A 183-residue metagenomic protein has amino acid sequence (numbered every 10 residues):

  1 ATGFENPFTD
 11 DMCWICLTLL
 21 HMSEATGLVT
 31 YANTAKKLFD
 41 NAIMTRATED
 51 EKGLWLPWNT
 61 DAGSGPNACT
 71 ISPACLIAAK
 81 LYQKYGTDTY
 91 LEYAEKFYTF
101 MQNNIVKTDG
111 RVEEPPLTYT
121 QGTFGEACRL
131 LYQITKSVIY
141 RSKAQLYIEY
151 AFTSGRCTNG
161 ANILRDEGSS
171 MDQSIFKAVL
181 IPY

Functional and structural regions predicted by a protein language model:
A1-Y183: Glycan-recognition and catalytic cores of secretory/periplasmic carbohydrate-active enzymes
